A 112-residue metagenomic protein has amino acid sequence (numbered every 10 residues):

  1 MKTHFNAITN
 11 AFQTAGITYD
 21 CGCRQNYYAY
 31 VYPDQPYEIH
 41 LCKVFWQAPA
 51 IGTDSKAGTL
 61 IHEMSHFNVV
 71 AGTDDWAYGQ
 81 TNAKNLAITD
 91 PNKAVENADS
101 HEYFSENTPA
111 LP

Functional and structural regions predicted by a protein language model:
M1-A57, F67-P112: Predominantly extracellular/secreted Zn2+-dependent metalloproteases
E63: Walker B catalytic acidic pair
